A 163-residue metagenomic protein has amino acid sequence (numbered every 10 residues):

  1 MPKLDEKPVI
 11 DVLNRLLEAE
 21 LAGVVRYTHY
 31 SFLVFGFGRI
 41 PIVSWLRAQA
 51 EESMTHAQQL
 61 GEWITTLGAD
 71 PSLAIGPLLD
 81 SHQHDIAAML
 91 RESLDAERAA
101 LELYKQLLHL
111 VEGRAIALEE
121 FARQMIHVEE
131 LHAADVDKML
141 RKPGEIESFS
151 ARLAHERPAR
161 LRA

Functional and structural regions predicted by a protein language model:
M1-A163: Iron-associated oxidoreductase/ferritin-like identity signal
